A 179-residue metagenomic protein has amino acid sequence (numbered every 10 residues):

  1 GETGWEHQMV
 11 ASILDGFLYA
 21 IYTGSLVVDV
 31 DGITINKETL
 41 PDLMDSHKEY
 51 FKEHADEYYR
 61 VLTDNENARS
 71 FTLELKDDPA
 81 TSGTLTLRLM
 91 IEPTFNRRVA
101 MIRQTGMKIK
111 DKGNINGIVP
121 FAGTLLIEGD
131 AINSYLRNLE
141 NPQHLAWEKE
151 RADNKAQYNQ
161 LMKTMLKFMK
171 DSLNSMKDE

Functional and structural regions predicted by a protein language model:
G1-E179: Bergerat-fold GHKL/Histidine-kinase-like ATPase
